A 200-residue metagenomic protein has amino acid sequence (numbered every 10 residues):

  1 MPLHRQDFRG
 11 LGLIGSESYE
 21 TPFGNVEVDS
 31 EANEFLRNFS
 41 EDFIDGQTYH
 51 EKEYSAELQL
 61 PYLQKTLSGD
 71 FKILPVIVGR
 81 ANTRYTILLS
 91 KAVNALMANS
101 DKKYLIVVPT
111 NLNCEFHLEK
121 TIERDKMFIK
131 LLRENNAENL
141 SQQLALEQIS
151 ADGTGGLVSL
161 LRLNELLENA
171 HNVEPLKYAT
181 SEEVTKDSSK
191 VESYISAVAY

Functional and structural regions predicted by a protein language model:
M1-N169, L176-T185: Active-site histidine-anchored catalytic micro-motif
P175-Y200: Long, Lys/Arg- and hydrophobic-enriched amphipathic alpha-helices
